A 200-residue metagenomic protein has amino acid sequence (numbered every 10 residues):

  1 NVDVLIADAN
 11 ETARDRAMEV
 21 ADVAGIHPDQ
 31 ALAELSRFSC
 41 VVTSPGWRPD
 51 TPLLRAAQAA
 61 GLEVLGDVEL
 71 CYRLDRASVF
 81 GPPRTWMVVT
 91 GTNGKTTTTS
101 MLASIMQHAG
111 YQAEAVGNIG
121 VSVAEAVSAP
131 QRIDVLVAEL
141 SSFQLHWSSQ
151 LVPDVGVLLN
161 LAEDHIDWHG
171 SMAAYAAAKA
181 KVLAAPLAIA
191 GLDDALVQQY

Functional and structural regions predicted by a protein language model:
V2-A17: NAD(P)-binding Rossmann-fold cofactor-contacting core
A9, H27, P45: Residue immediately C-terminal to the conserved phosphorylatable aspartate in receiver
M18, L32-S36, P45-L192, L196-Y200: Phosphate-binding loop of NTP-binding sites
D22-D29: Conserved SAM-binding strand-loop segment of SAM-dependent methyltransferases
